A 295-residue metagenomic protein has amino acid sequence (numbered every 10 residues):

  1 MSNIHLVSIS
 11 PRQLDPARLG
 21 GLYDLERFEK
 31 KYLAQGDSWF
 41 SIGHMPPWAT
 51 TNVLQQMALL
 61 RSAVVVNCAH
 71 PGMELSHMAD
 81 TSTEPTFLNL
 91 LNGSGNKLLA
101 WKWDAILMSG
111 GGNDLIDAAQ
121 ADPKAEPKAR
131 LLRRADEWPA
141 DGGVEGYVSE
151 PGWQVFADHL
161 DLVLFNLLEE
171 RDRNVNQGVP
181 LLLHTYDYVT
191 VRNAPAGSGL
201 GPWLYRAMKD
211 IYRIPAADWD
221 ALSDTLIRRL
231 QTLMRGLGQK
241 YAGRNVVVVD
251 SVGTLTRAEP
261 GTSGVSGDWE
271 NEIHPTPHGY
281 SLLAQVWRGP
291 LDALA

Functional and structural regions predicted by a protein language model:
S2-P71: Serine-esterase "nucleophile elbow" of acetyl-processing enzymes
R18-D24, T81-I106, F165-G178, G236-Q239: Short amphipathic alpha-helices and their capping/turn segments at secondary-structure boundaries
P47-N52, T81-G93, S149-E169, D220-R235: Well-ordered, non-membrane alpha-helical segments in soluble/globular domains
T86-V155, D187-G197: Oxyanion-hole/transition-state-stabilizing segment in secreted/luminal serine hydrolases and related acyltransferases
G111, L183-Y188, D250-G253: Short, well-ordered beta-to-alpha junction loops that form the rim of enzyme active sites and present histidine/acidic
Q154-Y205: Hydrophobic, aromatic-enriched interface-forming segments
N193-V249, Y280: Substrate-gating cap/lid alpha-helix
G267-A295: Histidine-centered active-site loop/cap adjacent to the catalytic His in serine esterases/O-acetyl transfer systems
